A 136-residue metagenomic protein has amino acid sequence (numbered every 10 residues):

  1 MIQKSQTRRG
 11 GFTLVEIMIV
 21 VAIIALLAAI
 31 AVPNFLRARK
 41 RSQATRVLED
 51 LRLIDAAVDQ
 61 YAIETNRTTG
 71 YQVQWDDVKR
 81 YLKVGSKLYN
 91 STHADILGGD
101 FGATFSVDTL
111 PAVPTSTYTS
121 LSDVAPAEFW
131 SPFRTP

Functional and structural regions predicted by a protein language model:
M1-F12: N-terminal leader/signal peptides at the extreme start of proteins
M18-N34: Alpha-helical hydrophobic helix detector
V21, L48, D55: Conserved catalytic core of two-component sensor histidine kinases
A29, L51-A57: Conserved beta-strand->loop/alpha-helix structural units within folded catalytic cores of enzymes with alpha/beta
L36-L51: Aliphatic-rich helix starts adjacent to a transmembrane/signal segment
A56-D59, I63-P136: Extracellular/periplasmic head regions of type IV pilus-like filament subunits
